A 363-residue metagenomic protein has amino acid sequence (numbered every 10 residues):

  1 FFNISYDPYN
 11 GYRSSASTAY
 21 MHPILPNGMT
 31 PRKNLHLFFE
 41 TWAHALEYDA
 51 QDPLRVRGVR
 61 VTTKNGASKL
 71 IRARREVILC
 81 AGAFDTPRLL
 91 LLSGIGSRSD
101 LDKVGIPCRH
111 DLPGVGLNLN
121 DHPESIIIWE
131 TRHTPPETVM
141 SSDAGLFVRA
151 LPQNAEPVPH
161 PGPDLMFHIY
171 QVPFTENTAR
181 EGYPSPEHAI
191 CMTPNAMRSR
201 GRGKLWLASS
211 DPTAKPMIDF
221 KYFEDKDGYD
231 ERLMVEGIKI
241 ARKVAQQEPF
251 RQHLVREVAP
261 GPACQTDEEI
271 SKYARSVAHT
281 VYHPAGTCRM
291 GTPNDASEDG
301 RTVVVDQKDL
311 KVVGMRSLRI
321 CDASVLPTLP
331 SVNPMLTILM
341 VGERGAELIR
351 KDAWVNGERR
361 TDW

Functional and structural regions predicted by a protein language model:
F1-D49, R55-V56, I126: Conserved redox-cofactor binding core of oxidoreductases
F1-S14, T213-Y229, Q247-R256, G357: Glycine-rich active-site loop/strand segments that organize a redox cofactor
F2, F38-F39, H44-E47, P249-L329: A glycine-rich dinucleotide-binding beta-alpha-beta segment and adjacent secondary-structure elements that constitute
P31-N34, P87-L91, I95-R198, D227-R232 (+4 more regions): Mid-to-C-terminal "cap/lid" subdomains and adjacent gly/pro-rich loops that border and regulate access to redox
F39, T63, A81-G82, S93: Glycine-rich, N-terminal phosphate-binding loop of Rossmann-like dinucleotide-binding domains
N65-E76, C80-A81: Core beta-strand elements of the Rossmann-like FAD/NAD(P) dinucleotide-binding domain in flavoenzyme oxidoreductases
F174-R232, S297-V332: Active-site beta-strand/loop architecture of penicillin-binding DD-peptidases
T328-E347: A conserved FAD-binding loop/helix module that cradles the flavin
